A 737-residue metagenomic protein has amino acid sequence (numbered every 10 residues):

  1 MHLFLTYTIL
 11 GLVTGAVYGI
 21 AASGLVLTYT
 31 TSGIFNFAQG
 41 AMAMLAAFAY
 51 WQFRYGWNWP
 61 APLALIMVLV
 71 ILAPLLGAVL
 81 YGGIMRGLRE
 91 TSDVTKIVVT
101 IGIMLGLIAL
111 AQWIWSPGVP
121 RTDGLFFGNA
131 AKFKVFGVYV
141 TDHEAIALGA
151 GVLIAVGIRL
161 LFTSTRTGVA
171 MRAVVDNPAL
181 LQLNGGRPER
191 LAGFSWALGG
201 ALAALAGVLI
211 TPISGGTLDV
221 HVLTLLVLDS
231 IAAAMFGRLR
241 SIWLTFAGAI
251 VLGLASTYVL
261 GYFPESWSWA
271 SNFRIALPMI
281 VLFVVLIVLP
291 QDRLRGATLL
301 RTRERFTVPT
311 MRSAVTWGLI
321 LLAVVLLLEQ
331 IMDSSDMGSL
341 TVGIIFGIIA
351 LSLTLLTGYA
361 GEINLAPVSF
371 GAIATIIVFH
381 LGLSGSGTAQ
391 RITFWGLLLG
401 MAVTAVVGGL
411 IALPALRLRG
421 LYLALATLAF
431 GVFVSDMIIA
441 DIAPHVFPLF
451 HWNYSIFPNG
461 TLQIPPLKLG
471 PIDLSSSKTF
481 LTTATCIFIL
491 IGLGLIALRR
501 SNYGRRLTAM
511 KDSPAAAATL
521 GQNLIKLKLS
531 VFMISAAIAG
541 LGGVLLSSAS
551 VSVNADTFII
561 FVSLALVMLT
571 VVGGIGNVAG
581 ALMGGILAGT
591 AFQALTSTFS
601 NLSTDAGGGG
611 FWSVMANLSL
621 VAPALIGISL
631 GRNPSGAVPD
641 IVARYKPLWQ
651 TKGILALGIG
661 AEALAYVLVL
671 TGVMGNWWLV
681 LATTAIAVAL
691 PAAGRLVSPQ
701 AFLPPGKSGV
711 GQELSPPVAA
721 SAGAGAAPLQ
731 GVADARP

Functional and structural regions predicted by a protein language model:
M1-A16, T31, F194: Residue-level signal for short hydrophobic patches within transmembrane helices of multi-pass membrane transporters
L5-V13, M85, L107, G137-Y139 (+2 more regions): Alpha-helical membrane-interface segments at transmembrane helix boundaries
V17, A21, G40-L45, E90-D123 (+10 more regions): Transmembrane alpha-helices and adjacent helix-loop boundaries
S23-S32, A78-G87, A233, G237 (+1 more regions): C-terminal ends of transmembrane helices
I34-F37: Glycine-rich phosphate-binding loops of nucleotide-dependent enzymes
P60, A64-V68, W395: Paired small-residue
R166-A192, K511-P514, Q522-N523: Interfacial "coupling" helices/loops that link adjacent transmembrane helices in transporter permeases
